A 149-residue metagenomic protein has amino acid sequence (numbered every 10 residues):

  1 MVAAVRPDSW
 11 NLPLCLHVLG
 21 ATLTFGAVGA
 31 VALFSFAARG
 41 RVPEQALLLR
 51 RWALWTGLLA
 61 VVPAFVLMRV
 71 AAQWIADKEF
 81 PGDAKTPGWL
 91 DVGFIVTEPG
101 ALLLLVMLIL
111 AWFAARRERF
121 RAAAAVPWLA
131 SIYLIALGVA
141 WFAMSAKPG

Functional and structural regions predicted by a protein language model:
M1-G149: Polytopic transmembrane helical bundles with strong interfacial aromatic enrichment
